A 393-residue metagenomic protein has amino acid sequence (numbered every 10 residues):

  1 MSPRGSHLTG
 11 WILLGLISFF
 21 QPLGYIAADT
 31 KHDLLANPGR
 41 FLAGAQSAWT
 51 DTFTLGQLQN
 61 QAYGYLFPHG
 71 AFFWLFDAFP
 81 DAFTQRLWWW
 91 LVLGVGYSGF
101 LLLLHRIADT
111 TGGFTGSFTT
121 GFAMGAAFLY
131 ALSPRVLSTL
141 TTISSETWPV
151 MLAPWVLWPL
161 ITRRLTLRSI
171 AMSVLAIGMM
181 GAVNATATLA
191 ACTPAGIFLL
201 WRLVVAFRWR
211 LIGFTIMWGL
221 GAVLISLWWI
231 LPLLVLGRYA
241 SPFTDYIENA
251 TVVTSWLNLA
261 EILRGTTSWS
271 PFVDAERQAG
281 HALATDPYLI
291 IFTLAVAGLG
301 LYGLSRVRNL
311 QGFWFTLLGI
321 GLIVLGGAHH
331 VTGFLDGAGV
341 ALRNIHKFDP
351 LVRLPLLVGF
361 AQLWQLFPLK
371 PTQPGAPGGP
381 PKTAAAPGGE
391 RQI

Functional and structural regions predicted by a protein language model:
M1-Q21, S98, F214: Start-transfer (signal-anchor) and selected internal transmembrane alpha helices of multi-pass inner/ER membrane
L14, L91-I107, G116-V204, F214-L233 (+1 more regions): Membrane-embedded helix bundles of polyisoprenyl
L14-Y97, F128-M151, V253-A275, A328-H330 (+1 more regions): Membrane-interface coil-to-helix junctions
L35, R135-T147, Y246-T254, R277-P287 (+3 more regions): Membrane-helix boundary/interfacial segments in multi-pass membrane proteins
F41, A45-F53, W218-L304, I345: Periplasmic/ER-lumenal interhelical loops and adjacent helix-loop junctions in multi-pass membrane proteins
S98-R106, P154-T162, A195-L203, A295-R306 (+2 more regions): Transmembrane alpha-helices and membrane-interface helical segments of multi-pass integral membrane enzymes
G196, G219-V223, W364-I393: Signature aromatic-anchored transmembrane alpha helix within multi-pass, membrane-resident enzymes that catalyze glycan
A206-T215, A297-V331, Q373-P377, T383-E390: Membrane-interface helix-loop-helix junctions at transmembrane boundaries of multi-pass membrane enzymes, predominantly
